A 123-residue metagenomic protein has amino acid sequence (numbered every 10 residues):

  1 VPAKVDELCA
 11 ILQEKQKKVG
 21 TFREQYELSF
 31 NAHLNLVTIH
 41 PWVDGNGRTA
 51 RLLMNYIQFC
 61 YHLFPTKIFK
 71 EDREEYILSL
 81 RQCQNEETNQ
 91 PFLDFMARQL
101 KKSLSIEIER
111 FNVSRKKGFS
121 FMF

Functional and structural regions predicted by a protein language model:
V1-F123: FIC/Doc superfamily catalytic core
